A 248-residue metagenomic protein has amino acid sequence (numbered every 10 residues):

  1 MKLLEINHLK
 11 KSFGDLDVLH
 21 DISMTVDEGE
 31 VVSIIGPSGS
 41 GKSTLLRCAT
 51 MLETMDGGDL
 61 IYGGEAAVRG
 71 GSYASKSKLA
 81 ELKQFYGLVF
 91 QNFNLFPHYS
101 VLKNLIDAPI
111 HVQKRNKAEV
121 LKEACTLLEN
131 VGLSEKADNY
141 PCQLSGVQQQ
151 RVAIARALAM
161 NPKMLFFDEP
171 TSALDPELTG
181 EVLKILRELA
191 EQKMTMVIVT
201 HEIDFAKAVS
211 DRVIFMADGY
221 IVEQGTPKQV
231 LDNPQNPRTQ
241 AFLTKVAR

Functional and structural regions predicted by a protein language model:
M1-K2, R248: Absolute protein N-terminus
K2-P227: ABC family nucleotide-binding domain
A217-D218, Q224, K228-R248: C-terminal boundary and immediately downstream tail of ABC-type ATPase nucleotide-binding domains
